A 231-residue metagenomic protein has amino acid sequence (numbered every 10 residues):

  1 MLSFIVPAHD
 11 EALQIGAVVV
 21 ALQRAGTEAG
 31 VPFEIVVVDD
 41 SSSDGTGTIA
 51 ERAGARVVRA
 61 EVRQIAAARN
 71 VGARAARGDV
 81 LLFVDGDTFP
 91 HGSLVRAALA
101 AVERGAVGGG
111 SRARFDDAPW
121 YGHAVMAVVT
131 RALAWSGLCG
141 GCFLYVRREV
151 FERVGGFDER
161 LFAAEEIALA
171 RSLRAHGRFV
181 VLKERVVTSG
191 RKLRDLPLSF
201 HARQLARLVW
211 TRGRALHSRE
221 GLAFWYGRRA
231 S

Functional and structural regions predicted by a protein language model:
M1-S3, E34, A168: Cell-envelope/extracellular polymer assembly enzymes that use nucleotide-activated donors
D10-G26: Short, well-formed alpha-helical segments that are part of the catalytic scaffolds of diverse glycosyltransferases
D39-G47, T88: A conserved acidic beta->alpha catalytic loop
A60-A76: Glycine-rich, basic loop-to-helix element that forms the pyrophosphate-binding segment of sugar-nucleotide handling
L81: Short aromatic/hydrophobic "clamp" motif used to bind/position activated sugar donors
G92-Y121: Conserved donor NDP-sugar-binding/catalytic core segment of glycosyltransferases
G108-D117, V129-V146: A recurrent flexible, glycine/aromatic-enriched loop bordering the glycosyltransferase active site that acts as
A175-S231: Hydrophobic helical membrane-anchoring modules
